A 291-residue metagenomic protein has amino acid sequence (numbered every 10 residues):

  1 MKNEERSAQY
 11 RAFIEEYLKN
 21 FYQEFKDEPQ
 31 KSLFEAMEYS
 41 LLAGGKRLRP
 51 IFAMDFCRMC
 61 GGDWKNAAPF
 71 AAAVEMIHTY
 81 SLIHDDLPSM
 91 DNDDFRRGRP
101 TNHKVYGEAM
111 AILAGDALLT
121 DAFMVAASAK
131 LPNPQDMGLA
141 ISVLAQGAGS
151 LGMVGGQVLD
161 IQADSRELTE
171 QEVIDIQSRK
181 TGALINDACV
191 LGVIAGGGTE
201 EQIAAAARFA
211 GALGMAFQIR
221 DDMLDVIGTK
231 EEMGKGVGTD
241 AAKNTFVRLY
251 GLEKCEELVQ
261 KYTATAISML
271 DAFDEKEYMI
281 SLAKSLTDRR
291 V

Functional and structural regions predicted by a protein language model:
M1-V291: All-alpha prenyltransferase/terpene-synthase fold signal
